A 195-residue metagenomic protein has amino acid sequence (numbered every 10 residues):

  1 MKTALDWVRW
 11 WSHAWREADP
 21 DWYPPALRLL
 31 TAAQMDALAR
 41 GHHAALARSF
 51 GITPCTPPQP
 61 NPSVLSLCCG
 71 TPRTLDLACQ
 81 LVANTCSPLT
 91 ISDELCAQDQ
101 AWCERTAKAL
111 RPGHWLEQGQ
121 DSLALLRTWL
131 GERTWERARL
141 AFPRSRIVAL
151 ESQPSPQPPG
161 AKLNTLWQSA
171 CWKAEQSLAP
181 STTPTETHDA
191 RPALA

Functional and structural regions predicted by a protein language model:
M1-A195: General marker for long, soluble alpha-helical cores
